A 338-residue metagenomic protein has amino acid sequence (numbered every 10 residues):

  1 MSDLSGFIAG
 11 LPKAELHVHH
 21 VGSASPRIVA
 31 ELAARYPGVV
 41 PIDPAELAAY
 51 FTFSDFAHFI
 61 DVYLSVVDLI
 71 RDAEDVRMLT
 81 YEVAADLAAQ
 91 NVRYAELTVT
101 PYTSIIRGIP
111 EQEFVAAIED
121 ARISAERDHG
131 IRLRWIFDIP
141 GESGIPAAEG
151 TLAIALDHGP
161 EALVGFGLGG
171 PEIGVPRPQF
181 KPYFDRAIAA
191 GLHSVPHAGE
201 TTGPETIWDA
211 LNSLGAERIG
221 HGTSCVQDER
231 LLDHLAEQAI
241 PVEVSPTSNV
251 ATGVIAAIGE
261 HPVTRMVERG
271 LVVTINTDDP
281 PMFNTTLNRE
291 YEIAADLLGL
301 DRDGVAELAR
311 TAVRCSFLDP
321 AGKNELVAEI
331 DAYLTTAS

Functional and structural regions predicted by a protein language model:
M1-L192, T201-T206, S213-R218, S224-P241 (+1 more regions): Metal-cofactor-binding active-site regions of metalloenzymes
